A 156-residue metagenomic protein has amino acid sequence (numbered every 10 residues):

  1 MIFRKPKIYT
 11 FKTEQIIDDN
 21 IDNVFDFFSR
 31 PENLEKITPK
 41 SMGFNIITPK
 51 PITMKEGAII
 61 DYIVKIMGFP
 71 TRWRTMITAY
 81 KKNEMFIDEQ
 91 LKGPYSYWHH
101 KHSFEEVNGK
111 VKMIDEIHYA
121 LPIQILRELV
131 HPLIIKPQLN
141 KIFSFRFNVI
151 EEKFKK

Functional and structural regions predicted by a protein language model:
M1-K50, K55: Hydrophobic ligand-binding cavity/cleft-lining segments
T10-K12, P70-R74, Y97-H100: Short, surface-exposed coil-to-beta transition loops
K12-I16, N45, I63, M76 (+2 more regions): Generic structural detector for well-ordered beta-strands
I17-D19, I66-G68, A79, P94 (+1 more regions): Beta-strand elements of well-folded, non-transmembrane domains
I21, T53, A79-M85, S103-K112: A short, structured loop/turn motif at beta-sheet edges
V24-F28, L34, I60-Y62, I77 (+4 more regions): Hydrophobic pocket/interface hotspot
N45-K92, F145-K153: Glycine-rich portal/gate segments that line the openings of hydrophobic small-molecule binding cavities
Q90-K141: Beta-strand/loop substructures that line and gate deep hydrophobic ligand-binding cavities in soluble
